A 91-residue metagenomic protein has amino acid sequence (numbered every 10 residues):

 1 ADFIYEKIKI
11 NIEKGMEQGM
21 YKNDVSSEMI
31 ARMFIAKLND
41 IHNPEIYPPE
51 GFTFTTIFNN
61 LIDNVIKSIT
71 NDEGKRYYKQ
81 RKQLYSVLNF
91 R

Functional and structural regions predicted by a protein language model:
A1-I4, I8, L61: Hydrophobic/aromatic residues within well-ordered alpha-helical segments
I8-K9, I41: Short linear motifs at secondary-structure transitions and domain/linker junctions
M16-D63, D72-V87: Hydrophobic/aromatic-rich alpha-helical bundle segments in the mid-to-C-terminal region
N89-R91: Acidic, Ser/Thr-rich low-complexity intrinsically disordered segments
